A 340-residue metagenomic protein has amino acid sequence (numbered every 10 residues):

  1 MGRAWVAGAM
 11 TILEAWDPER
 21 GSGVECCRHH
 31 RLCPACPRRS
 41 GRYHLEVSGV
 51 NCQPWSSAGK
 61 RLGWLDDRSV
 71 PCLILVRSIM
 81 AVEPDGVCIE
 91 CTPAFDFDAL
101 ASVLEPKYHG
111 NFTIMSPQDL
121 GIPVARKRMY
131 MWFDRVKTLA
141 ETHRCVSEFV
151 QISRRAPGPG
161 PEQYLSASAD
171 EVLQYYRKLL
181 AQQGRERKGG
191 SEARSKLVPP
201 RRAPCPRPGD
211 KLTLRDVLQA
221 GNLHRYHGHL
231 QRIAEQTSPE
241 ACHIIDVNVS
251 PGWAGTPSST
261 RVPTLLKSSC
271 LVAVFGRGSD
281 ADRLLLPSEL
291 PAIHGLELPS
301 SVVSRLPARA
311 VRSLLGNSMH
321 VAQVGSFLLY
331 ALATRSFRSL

Functional and structural regions predicted by a protein language model:
R3-W16, R20-G21, E25-H44, G49-S269 (+1 more regions): Class I S-adenosyl-L-methionine
R68-P71, L285-E289, H320: Alpha-helical interaction elements in eukaryotic regulators
S78, V103, A292, F327-Y330: Alpha-helical recognition domains of nuclear gene-regulatory proteins
E83, L332-R335: Eukaryotic basic, amphipathic alpha-helical target segments in cytosolic regions
A254-R305: FAD-binding beta-loop-beta segment adjacent to the flavin cofactor pocket
V303-L314: Short, solvent-exposed helix-loop connector elements
L314-L332: Histidine-centered active-site loop/cap adjacent to the catalytic His in serine esterases/O-acetyl transfer systems
F337-L340: Short, flexible loop/turn segments with low-complexity composition
